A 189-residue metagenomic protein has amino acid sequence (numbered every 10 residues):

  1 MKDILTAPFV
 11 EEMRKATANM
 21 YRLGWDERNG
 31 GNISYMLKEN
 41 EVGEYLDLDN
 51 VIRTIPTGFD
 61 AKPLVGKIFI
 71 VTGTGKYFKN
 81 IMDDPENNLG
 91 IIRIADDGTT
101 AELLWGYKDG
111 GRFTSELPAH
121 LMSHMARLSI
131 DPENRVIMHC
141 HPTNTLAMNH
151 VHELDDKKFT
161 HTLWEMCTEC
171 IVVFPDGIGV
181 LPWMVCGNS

Functional and structural regions predicted by a protein language model:
M1-S189: Glycine-rich flexible loops
